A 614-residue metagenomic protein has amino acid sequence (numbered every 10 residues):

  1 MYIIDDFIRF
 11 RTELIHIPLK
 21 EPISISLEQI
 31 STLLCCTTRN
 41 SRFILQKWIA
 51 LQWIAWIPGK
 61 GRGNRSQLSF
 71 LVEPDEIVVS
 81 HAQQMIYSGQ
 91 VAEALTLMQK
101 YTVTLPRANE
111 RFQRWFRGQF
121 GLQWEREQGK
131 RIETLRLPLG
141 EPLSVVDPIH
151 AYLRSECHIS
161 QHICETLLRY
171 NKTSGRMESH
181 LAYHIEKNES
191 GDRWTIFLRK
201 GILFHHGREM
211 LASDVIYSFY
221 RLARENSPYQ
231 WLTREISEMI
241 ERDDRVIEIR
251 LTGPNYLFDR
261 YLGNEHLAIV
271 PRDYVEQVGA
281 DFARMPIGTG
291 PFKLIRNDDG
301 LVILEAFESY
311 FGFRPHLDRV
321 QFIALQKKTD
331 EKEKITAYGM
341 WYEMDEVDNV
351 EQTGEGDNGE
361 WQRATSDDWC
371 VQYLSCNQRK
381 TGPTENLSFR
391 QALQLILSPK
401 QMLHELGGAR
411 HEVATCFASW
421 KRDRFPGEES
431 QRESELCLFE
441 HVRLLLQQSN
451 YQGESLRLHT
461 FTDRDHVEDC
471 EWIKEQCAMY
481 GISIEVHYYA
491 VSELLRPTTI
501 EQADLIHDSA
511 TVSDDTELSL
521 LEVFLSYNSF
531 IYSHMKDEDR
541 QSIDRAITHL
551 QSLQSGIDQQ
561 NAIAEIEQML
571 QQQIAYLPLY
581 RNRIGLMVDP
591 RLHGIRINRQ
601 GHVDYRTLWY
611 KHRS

Functional and structural regions predicted by a protein language model:
P18-I23, L33, I44, Y152-R154 (+1 more regions): Aromatic- and charge-enriched surface segment that lines or borders ligand/interaction sites
K20-E28, L34-F43, Q52-G59, L445-S509: Ligand/substrate-recognition segments at binding pockets and active sites
S66-S69, W231-Y274, R296: Surface-exposed binding/hinge segments that line and control ligand-binding clefts or catalytic entry sites
E156-K187, H266-T289, D357-Q362, Q378-T384 (+4 more regions): Short, solvent-exposed loop/beta-turn-alpha elements that line the ligand-binding surface or hinge of extracytoplasmic
E305-E308, R363-A392, I396, E405: A bilobed periplasmic-binding-protein/Venus flytrap-type ligand-binding module shared by bacterial periplasmic
S309-E355, D368: Ligand-site clamp/hinge motif
N386-E475: Append "and occasionally in soluble cytosolic enzymes with long acidic Gly/Pro-rich linkers
Q448-T462, L553-P590: Bilobed periplasmic-binding protein-like "clamshell/Venus-flytrap" ligand-binding domains
